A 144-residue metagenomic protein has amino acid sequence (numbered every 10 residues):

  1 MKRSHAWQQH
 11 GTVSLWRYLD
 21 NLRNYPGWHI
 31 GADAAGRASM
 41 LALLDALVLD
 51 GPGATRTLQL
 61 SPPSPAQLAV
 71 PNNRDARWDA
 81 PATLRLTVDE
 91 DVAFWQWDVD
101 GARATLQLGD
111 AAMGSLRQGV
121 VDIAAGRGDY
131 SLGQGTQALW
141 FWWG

Functional and structural regions predicted by a protein language model:
M1-G144: Positively charged, low-complexity terminal tracts and the immediately adjacent first secondary-structure elements
